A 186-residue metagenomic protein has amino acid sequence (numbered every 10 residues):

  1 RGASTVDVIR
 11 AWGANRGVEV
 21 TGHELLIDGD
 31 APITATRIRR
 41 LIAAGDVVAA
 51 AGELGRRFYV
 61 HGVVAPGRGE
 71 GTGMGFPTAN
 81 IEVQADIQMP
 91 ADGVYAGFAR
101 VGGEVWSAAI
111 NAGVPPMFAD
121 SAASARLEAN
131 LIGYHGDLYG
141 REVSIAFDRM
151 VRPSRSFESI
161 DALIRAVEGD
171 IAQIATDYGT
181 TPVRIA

Functional and structural regions predicted by a protein language model:
R1-P77, Y134, S154-I171, Y178 (+1 more regions): Classical nucleotidyltransferase
W12, G67-A186: Phosphate/ribose-recognition catalytic cores of enzymes acting on nucleotide-derived substrates
